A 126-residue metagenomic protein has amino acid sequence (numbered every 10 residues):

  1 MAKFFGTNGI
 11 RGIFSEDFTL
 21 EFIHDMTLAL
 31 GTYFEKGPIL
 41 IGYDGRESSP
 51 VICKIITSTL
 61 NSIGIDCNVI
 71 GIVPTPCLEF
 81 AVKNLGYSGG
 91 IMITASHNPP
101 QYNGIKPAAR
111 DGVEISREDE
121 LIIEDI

Functional and structural regions predicted by a protein language model:
A2-I126: Gly/Ser-rich phosphate-binding catalytic loop and adjacent alpha/beta segment that cradle a phosphoryl group at enzyme
